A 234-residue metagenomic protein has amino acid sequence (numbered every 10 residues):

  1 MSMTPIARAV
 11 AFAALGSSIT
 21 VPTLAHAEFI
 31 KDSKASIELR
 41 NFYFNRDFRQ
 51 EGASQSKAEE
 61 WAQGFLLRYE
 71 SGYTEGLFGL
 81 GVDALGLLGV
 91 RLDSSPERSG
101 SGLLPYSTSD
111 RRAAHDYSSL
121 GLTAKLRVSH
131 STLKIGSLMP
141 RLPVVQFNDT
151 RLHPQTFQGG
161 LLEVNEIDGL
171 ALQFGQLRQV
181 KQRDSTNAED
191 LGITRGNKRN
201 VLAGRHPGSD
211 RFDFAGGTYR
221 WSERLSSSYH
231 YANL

Functional and structural regions predicted by a protein language model:
S17, V21-P140: Beta-barrel outer-membrane channel/assembly domains of diderm bacteria
A27-E28, S71-Y73, K125-V128, V164-E166 (+3 more regions): Residue-level signature of outer-membrane beta-barrel architecture
A35, G76-L80, H130-K134, G169-Q173 (+2 more regions): Repeated loop/turn-to-beta-strand initiation elements of outer-membrane beta-barrel proteins
L39-Y43, L133-F147, L172-F174, A215 (+1 more regions): Transmembrane beta-strand segments that form the barrel wall of outer-membrane beta-barrel proteins
R49-Q55, S107-D110, V145-N148, D190 (+1 more regions): Extracellular loop and loop/strand-boundary signature of outer-membrane beta-barrel proteins
Q63-L67, S118-L122, S131, Q158-G160 (+3 more regions): Hydrophobic, lipid-facing positions within transmembrane beta-strands of outer-membrane proteins
V90, L170-N197, L202-A203, G208: Outer-membrane beta-barrel translocator/channel fold
F147-P154, P207-S209, Y231-L234: Solvent-exposed loop/turn segments connecting transmembrane beta-strands in outer-membrane beta-barrel proteins
